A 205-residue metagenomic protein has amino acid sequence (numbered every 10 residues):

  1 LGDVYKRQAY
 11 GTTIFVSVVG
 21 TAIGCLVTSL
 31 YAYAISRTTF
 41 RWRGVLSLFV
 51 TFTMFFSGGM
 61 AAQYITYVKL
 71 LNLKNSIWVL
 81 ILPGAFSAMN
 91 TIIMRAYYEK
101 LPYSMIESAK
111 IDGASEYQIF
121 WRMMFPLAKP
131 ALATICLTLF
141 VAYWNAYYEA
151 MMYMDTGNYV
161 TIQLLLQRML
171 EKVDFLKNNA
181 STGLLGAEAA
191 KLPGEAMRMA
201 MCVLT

Functional and structural regions predicted by a protein language model:
D3-T205: A hydrophobic, multi-pass inner-membrane permease signature
